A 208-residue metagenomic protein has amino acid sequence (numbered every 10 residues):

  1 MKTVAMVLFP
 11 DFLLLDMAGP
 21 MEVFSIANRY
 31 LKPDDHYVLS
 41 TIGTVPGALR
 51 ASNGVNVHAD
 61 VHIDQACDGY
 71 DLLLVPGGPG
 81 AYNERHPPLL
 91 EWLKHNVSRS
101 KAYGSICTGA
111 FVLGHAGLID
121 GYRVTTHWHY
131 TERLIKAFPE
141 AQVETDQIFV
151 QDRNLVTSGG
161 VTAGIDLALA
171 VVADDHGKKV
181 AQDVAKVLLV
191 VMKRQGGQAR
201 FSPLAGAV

Functional and structural regions predicted by a protein language model:
M1-Y103, F111-H115, T145, L169 (+3 more regions): Extended, subdomain-level signal for the structured scaffold at the beginning of enzyme domains
V55-V57, P139, S158-G159: Short, surface-exposed amphipathic charged segments that create phosphate/polyanion-binding patches used for binding
V75, Q142, A163-G164: Membrane-embedded alpha-helical core segments of multi-pass
Y103-G104, T125, E144, V156: Structural detector of well-ordered beta-strand residues that form the stable sheet scaffold of enzyme domains
I119-F149, D183-V184, L188: A conserved active-site-flanking secondary-structure segment within enzyme catalytic domains
I148-V187: Conserved anion/nucleotide-ligand pocket segment
